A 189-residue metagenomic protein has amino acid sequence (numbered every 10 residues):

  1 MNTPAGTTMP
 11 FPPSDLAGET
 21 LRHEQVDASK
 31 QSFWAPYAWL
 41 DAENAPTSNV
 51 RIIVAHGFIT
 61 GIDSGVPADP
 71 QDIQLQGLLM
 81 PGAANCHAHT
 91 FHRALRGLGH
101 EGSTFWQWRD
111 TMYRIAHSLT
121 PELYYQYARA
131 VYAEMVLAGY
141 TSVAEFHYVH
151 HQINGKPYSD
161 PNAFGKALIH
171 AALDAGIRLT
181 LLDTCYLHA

Functional and structural regions predicted by a protein language model:
M1-A68, L78-L79: N-terminal metal-binding scaffold of metallo-dependent hydrolase/deaminase domains
P36, G57, Q76, H87 (+2 more regions): Divalent metal-coordination and catalytic microenvironments
I62, R93-A94: Residues that scaffold the ATP/ADP-binding catalytic core of kinase and kinase-like folds
Q76-L79, R129: Short hydrophobic "helix-edge" motifs at membrane interfaces and signal-peptide entry regions
P81-R93: Histidine-centered catalytic micro-motifs
A88, L181-D183: A cross-domain feature marking catalytic cores of carbohydrate-active enzymes and several ubiquitous metabolic/repair
G97-R178: Alpha-helical scaffold segments that flank or form the walls of functional sites
Y148-V149, T184-A189: Active-site beta-loop-alpha junctions enriched in small/polar residues
